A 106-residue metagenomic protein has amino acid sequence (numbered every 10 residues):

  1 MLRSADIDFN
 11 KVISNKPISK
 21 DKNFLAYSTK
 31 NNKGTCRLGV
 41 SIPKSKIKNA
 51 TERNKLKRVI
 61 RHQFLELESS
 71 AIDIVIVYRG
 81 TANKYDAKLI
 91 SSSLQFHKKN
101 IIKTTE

Functional and structural regions predicted by a protein language model:
M1-E106: Positively charged, solvent-exposed patches that mediate nucleic-acid binding
